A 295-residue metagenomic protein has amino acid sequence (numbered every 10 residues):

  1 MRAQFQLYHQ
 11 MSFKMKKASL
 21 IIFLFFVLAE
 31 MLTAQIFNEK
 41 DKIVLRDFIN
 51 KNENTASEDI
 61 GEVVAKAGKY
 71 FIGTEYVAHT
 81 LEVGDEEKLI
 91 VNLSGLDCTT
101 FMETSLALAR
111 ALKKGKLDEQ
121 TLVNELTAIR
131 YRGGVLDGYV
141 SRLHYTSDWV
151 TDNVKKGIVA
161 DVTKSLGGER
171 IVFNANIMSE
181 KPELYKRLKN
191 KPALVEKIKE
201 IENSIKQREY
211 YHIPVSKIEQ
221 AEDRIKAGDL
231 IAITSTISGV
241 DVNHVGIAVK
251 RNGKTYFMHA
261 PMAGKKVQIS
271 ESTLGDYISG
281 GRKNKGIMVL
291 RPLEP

Functional and structural regions predicted by a protein language model:
M1-E39: Bacterial Sec-dependent N-terminal signal peptides
I36-E103: Cationic-aromatic interfacial patches
V44-N50, D59-A65, A111, K191 (+4 more regions): Mature, folded catalytic cores of secreted/periplasmic enzymes
F48-K51, A67-F71, E125, I129 (+2 more regions): Residues that form generic nucleotide/phosphate-binding pockets
E75-K206, K226, K250, H259-M262: Acidic/His-rich structured neighborhood in mature extracellular/periplasmic domains
Y210-A221, S235: Short alpha-helix capping/helix-loop boundary micro-motifs
Q220-R224, V240: Short, surface-exposed secondary-structure edge patches
D229-P295: C-terminal soluble interaction/assembly domains
